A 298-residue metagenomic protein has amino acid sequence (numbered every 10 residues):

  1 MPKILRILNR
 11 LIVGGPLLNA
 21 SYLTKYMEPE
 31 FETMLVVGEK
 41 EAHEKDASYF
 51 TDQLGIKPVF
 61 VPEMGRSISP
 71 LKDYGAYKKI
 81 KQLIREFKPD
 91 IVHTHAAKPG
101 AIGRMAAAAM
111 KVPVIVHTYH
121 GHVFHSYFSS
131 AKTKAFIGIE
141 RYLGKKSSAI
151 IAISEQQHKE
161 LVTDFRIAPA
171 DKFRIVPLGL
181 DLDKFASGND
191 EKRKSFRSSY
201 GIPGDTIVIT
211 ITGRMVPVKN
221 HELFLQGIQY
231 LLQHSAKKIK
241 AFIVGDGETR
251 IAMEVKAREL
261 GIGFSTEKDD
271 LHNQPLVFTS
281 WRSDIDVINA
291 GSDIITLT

Functional and structural regions predicted by a protein language model:
R6-G14, L18-K72, E160, D171-K172 (+1 more regions): N-terminal strand-loop element at the rim of the active site of nucleotide-sugar-dependent glycosyltransferases
L17-Y22, I207-L232, E248-V255: A conserved mid-protein helix/loop that constitutes part of the nucleotide-sugar donor-binding site
E44-F50, A186-I202, R258: A short helix/loop element that forms part of the nucleotide-sugar donor recognition site in Leloir-type
L71-K78, P113-V114, F124-K146, K159-T163: Nucleotide-sugar donor phosphate/pyrophosphate-binding loop at the beta->alpha transition of glycosyltransferases
I84, L276, W281-R282, I288-S292 (+1 more regions): Short alpha-helical donor nucleotide-sugar binding micro-motif in glycosyltransferases
T94-G100, Y119: Short His-centered aromatic/hydrophobic patch
K146-R174, L180-A186: A short, active-site helix/loop in glycosyltransferases that binds the activated sugar's phosphate group
E254-W281: Nucleotide-activated donor-binding/catalytic signature segment of Leloir-type glycosyltransferases, i.e., the conserved
